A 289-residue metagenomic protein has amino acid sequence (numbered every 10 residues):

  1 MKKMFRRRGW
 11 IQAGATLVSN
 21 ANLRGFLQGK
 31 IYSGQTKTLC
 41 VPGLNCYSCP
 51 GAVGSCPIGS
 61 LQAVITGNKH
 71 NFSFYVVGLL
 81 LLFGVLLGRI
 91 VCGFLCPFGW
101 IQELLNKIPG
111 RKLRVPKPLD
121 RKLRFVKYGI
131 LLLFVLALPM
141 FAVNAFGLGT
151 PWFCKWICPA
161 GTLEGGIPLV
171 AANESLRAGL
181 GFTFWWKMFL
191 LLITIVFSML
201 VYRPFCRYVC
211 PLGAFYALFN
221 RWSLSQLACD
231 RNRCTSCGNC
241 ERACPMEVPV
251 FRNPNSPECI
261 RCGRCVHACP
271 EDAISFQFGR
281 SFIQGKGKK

Functional and structural regions predicted by a protein language model:
M1-F251, P257-K289: Non-ligating segments of multi-cofactor redox enzymes
